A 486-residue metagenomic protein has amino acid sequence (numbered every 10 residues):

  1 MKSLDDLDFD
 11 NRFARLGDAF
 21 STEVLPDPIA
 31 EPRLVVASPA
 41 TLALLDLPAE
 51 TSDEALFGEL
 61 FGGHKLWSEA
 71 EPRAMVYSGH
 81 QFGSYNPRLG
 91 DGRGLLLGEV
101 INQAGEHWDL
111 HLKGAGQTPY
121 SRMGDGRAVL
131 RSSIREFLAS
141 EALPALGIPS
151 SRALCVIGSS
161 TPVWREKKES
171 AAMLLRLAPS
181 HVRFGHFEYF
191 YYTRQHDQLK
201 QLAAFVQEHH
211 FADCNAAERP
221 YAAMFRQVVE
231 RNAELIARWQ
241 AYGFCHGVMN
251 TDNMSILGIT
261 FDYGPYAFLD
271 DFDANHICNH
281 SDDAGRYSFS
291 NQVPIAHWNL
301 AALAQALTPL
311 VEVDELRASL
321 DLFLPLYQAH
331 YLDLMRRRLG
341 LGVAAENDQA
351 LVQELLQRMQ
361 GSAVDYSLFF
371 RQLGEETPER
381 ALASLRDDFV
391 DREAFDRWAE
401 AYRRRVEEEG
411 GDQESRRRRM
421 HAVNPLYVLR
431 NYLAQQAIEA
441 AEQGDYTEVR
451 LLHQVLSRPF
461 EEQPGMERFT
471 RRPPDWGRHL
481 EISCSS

Functional and structural regions predicted by a protein language model:
M1-L7, G17-T22, G98-E106, Y120 (+6 more regions): Phosphate-binding glycine-rich loops and adjacent basic patches that engage nucleotide phosphates, nucleic-acid
M1-Y77, C278, D283-S486: Regulatory N- and C-terminal appendages and interdomain linkers associated with kinase/kinase-like NTP transferase
L7-R15, L112, G116, G126 (+4 more regions): N-proximal short alpha-helices
L25-P26, D125-R127, A222-A223: Short, contiguous strand/loop micro-motifs
E31-L34, P39-F57, G62-A217, L257-I259 (+6 more regions): Conserved ATP-binding subdomain of kinase catalytic cores across diverse folds
S133, P162-H246, I256-A350, E354-Q357: ATP-dependent phospho-/nucleotidyl transfer catalytic cores
D252: Conserved protein-kinase catalytic-loop position immediately C-terminal to the HRD catalytic Asp
